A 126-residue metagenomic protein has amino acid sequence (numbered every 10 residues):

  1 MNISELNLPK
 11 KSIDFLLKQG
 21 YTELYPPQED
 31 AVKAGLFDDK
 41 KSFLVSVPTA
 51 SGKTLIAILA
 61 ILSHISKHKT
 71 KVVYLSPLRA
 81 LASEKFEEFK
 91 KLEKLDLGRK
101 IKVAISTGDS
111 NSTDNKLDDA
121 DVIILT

Functional and structural regions predicted by a protein language model:
M1-D14: Conserved ASCE P-loop NTPase core motifs with emphasis on AAA+ ATPases
I13-T126: Conserved P-loop/Walker A NTP-binding site and adjacent catalytic elements of P-loop NTPases
